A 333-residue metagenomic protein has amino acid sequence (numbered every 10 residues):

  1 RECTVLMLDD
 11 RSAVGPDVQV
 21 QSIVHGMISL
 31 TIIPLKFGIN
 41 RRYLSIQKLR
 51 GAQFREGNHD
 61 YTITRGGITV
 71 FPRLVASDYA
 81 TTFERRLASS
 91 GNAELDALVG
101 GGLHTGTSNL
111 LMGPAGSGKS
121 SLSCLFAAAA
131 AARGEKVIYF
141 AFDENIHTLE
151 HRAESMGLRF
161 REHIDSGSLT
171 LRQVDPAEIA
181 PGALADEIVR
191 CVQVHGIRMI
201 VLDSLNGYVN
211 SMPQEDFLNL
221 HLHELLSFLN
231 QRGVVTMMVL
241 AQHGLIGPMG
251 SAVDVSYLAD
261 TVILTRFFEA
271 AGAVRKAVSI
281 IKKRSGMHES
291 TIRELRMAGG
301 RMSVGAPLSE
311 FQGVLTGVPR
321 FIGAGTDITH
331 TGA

Functional and structural regions predicted by a protein language model:
R1-R11, F217-H243: Substrate-engagement module of ASCE P-loop NTPases
P16-V18, V209-L218, G247-M249: Conserved ATPase-coupling elements of RecA-like P-loop NTPase cores
I33-S89, D186, Q193-H195, T261 (+1 more regions): Conserved P-loop NTPase
S90, L95-G116, S121-S123, G167 (+4 more regions): Flexible loop/N-cap segments at domain edges
L98-F160: Walker A/P-loop NTP-binding active-site region of P-loop NTPases, recognizing the glycine-rich GxxxxGKT/S
G116-K119, A141, R198, L202-L205 (+3 more regions): Glycine-rich phosphate-binding loops of nucleotide-dependent enzymes
E135-D216: Conserved inter-motif catalytic segment of the P-loop NTP-binding fold
D186, D216-L225, M249-V253: Charged helix-capping and loop-helix junction motifs
